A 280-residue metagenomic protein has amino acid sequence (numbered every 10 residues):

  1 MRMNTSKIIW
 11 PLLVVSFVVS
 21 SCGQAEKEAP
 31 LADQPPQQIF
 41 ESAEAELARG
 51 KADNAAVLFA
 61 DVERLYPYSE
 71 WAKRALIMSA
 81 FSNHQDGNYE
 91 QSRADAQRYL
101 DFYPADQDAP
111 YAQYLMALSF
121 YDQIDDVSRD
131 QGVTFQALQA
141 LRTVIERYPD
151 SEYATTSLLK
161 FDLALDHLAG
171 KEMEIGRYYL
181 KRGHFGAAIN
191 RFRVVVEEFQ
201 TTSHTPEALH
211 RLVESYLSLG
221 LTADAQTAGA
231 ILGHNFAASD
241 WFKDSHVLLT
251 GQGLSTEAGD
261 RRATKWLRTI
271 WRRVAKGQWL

Functional and structural regions predicted by a protein language model:
R2-S6, V18-L280: Acidic, polar-rich low-complexity tracts and alpha-helical solenoid repeat scaffolds
I9-S16: Sec-dependent N-terminal signal peptides
